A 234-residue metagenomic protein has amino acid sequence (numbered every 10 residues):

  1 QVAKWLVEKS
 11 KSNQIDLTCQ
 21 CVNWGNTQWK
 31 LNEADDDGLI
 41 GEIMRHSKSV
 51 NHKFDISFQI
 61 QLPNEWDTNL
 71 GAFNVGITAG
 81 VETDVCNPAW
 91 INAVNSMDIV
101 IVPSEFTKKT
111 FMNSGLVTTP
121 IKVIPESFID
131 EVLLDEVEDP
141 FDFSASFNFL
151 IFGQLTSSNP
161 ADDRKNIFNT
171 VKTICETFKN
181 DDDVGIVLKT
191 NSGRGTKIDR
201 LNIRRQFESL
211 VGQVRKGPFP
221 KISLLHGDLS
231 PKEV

Functional and structural regions predicted by a protein language model:
Q1-I56, C175, D182-G185: N-terminal pre-catalytic "stem/leader" segment of glycosyltransferase-like enzymes
V2, E131-P231: Conserved catalytic-core segment of nucleotide-activated headgroup transferases in glycan assembly
N13, S96-M97, V117-P120, V214-L224: A short helix-to-beta-strand connector/capping loop
T18-C21, F58-Q61, P125, G185-S192 (+1 more regions): Short beta-strand segments
G25-N113, K232-E233: Extended catalytic core of nucleotide-activated donor transferases of GT-like folds
D98-K109, V117-D135: Donor nucleotide-sugar binding/catalytic pocket of nucleotide-sugar-dependent glycosyltransferases
